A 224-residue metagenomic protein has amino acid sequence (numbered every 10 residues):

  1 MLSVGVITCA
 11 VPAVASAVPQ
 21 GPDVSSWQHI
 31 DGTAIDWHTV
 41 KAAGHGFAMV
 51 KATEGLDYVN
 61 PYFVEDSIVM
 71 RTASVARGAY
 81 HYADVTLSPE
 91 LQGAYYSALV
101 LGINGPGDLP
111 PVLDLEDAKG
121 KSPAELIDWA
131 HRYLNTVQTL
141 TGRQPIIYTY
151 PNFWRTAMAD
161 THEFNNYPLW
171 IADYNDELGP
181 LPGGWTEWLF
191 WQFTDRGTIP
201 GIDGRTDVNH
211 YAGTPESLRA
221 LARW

Functional and structural regions predicted by a protein language model:
M1-A17: Secretory targeting and sorting signals
I7-V11, D66, A98-G102, R155-D160 (+1 more regions): Intrinsically disordered, low-complexity boundary segments flanking structured domains
A17-I35, T39-G46, V50-R143: Substrate-binding cleft of extracellular glycoside hydrolase catalytic domains
A17-Q28, G32-I35, E163-W224: Functionally critical loop-and-helix segments that line ligand-binding/catalytic clefts of soluble enzyme domains
A48-V59, V85, G93-Y96, Y148-N166 (+2 more regions): Peptidoglycan cell-wall recognition and remodeling modules
Y58, Y82-S88, V112-K119, I147-N152 (+3 more regions): Low-complexity, flexible helical/coil segments
D66, M70, L87-L91, G120-S122 (+3 more regions): Noncatalytic linker/hinge segments flanking ATPase motor cores
L109-G184: Catalytic domains of cell-wall/extracellular-matrix polysaccharide-remodeling enzymes, centered on de-N-acetylation
